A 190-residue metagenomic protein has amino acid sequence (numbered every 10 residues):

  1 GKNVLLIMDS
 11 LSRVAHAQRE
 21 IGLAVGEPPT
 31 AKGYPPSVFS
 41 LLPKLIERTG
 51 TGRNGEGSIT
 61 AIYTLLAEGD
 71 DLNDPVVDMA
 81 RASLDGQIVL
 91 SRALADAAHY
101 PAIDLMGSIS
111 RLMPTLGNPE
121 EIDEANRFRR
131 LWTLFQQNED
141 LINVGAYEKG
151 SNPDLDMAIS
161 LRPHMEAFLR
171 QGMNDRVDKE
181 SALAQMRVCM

Functional and structural regions predicted by a protein language model:
G1-M190: P-loop NTPase catalytic core
